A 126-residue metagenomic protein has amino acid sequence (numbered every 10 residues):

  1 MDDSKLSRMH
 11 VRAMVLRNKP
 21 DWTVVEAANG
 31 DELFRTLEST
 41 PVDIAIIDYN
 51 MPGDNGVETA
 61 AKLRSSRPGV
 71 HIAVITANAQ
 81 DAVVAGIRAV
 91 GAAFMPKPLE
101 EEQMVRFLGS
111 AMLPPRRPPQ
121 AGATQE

Functional and structural regions predicted by a protein language model:
D3, K97-P98: A Lys-centered signature of the CheY-like receiver
K5-V25: Two-component/phosphorelay signaling modules centered on CheY-like receiver
E26-I44: Acidic, metal-coordinating helix/loop segments flanking the phosphotransfer/catalytic sites of two-component signaling
N29, N55-E58: Acidic catalytic/metal-coordinating carboxylates
R35, V57-P68: Short amphipathic alpha-helix used as the core "switch/output" element in two-component signaling
P52: The feature encodes the CheY-like receiver
E58, A79-M95, R106: Alpha4 helix (beta4-alpha4-beta5 surface) of REC/receiver domains from two-component response regulators
I75-A77: Hydrophobic/aromatic residues positioned on beta-strands within the core alpha/beta folds
